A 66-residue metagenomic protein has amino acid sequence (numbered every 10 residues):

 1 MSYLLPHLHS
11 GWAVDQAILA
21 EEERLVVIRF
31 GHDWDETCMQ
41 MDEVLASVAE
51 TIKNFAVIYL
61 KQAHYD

Functional and structural regions predicted by a protein language model:
M1-V26: N-terminal leader/targeting and pre-domain segments
L5-S10, F30-H32, D42, A46-D66: Thiol-based oxidoreductase modules, predominantly thioredoxin-like and allied folds used for disulfide exchange
D15-Q16, D35-T37, Y65-D66: Eukaryotic short linear interaction motifs
L19-E21, M39-E43: A broad, low-specificity signal for short, low-complexity segments enriched in glycine/proline and polar/charged
